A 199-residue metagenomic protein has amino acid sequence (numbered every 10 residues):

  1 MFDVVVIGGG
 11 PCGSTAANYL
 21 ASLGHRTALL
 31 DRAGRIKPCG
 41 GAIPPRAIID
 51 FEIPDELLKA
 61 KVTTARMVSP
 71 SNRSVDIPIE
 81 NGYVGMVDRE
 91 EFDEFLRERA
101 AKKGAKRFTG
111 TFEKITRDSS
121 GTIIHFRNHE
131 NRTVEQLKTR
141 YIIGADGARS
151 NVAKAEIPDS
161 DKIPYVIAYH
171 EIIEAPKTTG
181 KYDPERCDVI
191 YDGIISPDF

Functional and structural regions predicted by a protein language model:
M1-G10: Beta1/beta-strand and adjacent pyrophosphate-binding region of the FAD-binding site in flavoprotein oxidoreductases
V5, N18-C39: Glycine-rich FAD pyrophosphate-binding loop
G9, R99-F199: Predominantly flavin-linked oxidoreductase catalytic cores and closely associated redox partners
G13-S14: N-terminal Rossmann-fold NAD(P) dinucleotide-binding loop
N18, S22, I49, E98 (+2 more regions): Short, well-ordered alpha-helices that flank and scaffold nucleotide-derived cofactor binding pockets
L20, A42-P45, D55-E56, G121-I123 (+1 more regions): Short, glycine/charged-enriched secondary-structure capping and boundary segments
R46-R97: A conserved beta-strand/loop capping segment in the N-terminal third of enzymes that catalyze redox or closely related
